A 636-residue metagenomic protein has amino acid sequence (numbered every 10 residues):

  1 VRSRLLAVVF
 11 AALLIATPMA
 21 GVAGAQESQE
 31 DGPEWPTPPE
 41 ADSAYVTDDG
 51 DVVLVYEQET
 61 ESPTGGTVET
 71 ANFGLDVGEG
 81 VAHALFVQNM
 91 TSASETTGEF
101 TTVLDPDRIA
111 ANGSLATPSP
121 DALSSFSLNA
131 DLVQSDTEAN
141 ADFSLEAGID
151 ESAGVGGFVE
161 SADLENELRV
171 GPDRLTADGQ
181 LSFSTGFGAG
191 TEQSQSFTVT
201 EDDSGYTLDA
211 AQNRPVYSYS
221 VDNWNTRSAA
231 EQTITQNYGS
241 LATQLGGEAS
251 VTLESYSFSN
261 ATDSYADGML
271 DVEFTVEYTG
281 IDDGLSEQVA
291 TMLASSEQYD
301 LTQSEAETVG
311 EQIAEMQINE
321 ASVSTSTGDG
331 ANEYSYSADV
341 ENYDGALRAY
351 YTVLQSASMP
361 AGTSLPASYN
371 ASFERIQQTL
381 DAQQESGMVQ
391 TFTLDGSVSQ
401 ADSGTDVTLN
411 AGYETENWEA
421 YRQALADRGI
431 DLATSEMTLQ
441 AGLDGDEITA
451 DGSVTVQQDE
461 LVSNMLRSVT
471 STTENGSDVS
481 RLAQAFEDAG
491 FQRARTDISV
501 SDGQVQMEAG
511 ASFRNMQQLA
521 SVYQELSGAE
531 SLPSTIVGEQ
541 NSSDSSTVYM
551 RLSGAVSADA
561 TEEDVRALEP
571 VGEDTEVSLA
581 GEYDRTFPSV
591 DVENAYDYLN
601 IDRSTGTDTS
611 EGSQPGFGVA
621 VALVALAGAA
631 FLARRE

Functional and structural regions predicted by a protein language model:
V1-Q29, S604-E636: Hydrophobic alpha-helical segments
Q26-G606: Extracellular/lumenal glycan-associated context and N-glycosylation machinery
